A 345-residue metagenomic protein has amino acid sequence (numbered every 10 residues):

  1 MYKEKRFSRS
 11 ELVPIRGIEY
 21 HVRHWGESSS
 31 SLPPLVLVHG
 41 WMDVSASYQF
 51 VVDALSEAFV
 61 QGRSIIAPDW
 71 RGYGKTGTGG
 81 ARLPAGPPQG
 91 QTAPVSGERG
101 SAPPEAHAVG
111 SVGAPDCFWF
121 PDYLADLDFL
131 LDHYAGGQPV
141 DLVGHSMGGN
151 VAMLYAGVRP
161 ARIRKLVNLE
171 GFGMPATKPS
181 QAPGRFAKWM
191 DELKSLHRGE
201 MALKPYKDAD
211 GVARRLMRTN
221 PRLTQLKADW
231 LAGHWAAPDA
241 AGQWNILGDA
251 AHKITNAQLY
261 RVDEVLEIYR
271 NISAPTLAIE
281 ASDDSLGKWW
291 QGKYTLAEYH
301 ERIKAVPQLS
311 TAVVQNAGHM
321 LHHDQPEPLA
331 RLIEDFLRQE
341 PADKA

Functional and structural regions predicted by a protein language model:
V13-I18, R23, S56, A67-V143 (+2 more regions): Active-site loop/oxyanion-hole signature of alpha/beta-hydrolase fold enzymes
L32-G40: Short beta-strand element of the alpha/beta-hydrolase
W41-V52: The serine-hydrolase catalytic nucleophile loop
Q138-Q181: Conserved hydrolase catalytic core segment
L169-K204: A catalytic-pocket lid/entrance helix-loop region that shapes and gates access to the active site across common
L203-K288: Alpha/beta-hydrolase
S273-A317: Conserved loop-alpha-helix segment in the C-terminal half of the alpha/beta-hydrolase fold that carries the catalytic
A317-Q325: Catalytic histidine-centered segment of alpha/beta-hydrolase-like enzymes
